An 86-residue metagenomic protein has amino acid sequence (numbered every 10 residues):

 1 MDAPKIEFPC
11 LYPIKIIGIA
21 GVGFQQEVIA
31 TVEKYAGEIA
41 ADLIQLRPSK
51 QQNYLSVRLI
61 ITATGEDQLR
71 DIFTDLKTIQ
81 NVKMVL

Functional and structural regions predicted by a protein language model:
M1-S56, T62-L86: Long, contiguous binding/interaction regions
